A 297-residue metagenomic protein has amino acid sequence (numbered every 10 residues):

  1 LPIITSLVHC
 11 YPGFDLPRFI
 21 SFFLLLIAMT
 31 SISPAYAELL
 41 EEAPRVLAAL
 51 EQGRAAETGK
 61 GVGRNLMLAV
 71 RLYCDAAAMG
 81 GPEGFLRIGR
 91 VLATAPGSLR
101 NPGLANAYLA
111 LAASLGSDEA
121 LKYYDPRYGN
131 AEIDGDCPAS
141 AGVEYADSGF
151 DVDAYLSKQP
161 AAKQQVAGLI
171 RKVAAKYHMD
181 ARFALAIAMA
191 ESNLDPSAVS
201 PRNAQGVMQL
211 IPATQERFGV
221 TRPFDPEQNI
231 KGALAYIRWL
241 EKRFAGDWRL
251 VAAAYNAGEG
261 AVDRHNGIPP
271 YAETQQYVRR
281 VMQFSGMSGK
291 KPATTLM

Functional and structural regions predicted by a protein language model:
S21-S31: Bacterial N-terminal signal peptides
P44-R45, A49, T58-K60, Y73 (+5 more regions): Short helix-capping/linker turns of helical repeat alpha-solenoids
R100, Y108, G232, G246 (+1 more regions): Catalytic and substrate-binding regions of cell-wall glycan-acting enzymes that process beta-1,4-linked
R100-L121, D125-G149: TPR/TPR-like (Sel1-like) alpha-helical repeat modules
A146-L194, E227: Export/targeting segments at the very N-terminus of extracytoplasmic proteins
A190, S197-T221, I230-E241, A253 (+2 more regions): Substrate-binding/active-site groove segments that recognize and process beta-1,4-linked N-acetyl-hexosamine
